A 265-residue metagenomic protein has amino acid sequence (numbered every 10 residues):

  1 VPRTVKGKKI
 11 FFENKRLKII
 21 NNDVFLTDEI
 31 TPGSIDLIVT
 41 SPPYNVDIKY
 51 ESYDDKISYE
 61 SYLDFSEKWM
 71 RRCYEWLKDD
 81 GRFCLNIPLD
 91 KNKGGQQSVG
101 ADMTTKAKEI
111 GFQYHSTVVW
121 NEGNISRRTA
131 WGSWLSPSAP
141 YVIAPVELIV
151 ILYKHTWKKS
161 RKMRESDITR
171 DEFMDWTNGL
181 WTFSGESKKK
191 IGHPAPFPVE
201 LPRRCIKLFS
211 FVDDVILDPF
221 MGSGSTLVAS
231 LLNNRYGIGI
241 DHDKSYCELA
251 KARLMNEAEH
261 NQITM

Functional and structural regions predicted by a protein language model:
V1-L249: Core catalytic lobe of class I
D102-M103, L249-M265: Class I S-adenosyl-L-methionine-dependent methyltransferase module
